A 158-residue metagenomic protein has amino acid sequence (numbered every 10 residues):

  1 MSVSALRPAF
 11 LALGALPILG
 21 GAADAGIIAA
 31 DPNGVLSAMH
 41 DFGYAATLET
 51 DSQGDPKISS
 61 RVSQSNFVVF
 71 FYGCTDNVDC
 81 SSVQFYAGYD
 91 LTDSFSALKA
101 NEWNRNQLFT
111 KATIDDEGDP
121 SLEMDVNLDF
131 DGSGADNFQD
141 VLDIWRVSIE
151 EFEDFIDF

Functional and structural regions predicted by a protein language model:
M1-F10: Bacterial N-terminal signal peptides that target proteins for export
A9-I18: Bacterial N-terminal signal peptides
L19-G26: Sec/Tat signal peptide C-region and signal peptidase I cleavage site
G26, S81-E123: Short, internal acidic amphipathic alpha-helical interface segments that mediate docking to partner proteins
G26-N77: N-terminal secretory signal peptides
T50-S52, V62, G73, A87-Y89 (+2 more regions): A mature extracytoplasmic/lumenal domain signature
L108-I149: A short, solvent-exposed beta-edge/loop patch
E150-F158: Flexible helix-coil linker/hinge segments at domain or subdomain boundaries
